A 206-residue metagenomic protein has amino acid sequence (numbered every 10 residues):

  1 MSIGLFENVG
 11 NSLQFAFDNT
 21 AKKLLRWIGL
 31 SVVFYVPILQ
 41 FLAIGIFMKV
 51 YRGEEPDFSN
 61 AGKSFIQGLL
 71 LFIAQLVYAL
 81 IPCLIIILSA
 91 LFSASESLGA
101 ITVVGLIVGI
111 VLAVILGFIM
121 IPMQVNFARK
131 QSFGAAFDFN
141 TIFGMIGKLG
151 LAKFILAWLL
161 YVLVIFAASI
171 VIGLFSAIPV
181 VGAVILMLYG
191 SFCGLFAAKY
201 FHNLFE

Functional and structural regions predicted by a protein language model:
M1-G4, F92: Intrinsic N-terminal pre-sequences and regulatory tails
I3-V33, N60-L84, I119-S169, A197-E206: Interfacial aromatic "cap" segments that immediately flank transmembrane helices in multipass membrane proteins
V9, R26-R52, G62-K63, Q67-L98 (+1 more regions): Short, small/hydrophobic-residue-rich motifs at membrane-helix boundaries and re-entrant hairpins of integral membrane
S31-R52, A100-A136, I170-E206: Selective recognition of hydrophobic, aromatic-rich stretches within alpha-helical transmembrane segments of polytopic
I38-L39, L91-S95, G150-K153, A168-I172: Alpha-helix boundary/capping detector
Y51-D57, G144: A cross-kingdom feature marking solvent-exposed beta-strand/loop segments within repeated, beta-rich binding/scaffold
I85-S93, L163-A167, V180-A183: Short alpha-helical linear motifs
